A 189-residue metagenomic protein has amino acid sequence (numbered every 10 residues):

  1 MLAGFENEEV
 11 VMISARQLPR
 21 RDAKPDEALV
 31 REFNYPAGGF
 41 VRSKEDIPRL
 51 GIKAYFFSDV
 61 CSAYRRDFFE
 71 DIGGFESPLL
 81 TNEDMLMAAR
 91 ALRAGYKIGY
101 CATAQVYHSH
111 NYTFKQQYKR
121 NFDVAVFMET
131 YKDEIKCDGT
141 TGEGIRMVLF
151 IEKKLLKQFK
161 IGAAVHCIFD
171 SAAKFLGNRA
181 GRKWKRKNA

Functional and structural regions predicted by a protein language model:
M1-L29: Conserved donor NDP-sugar-binding/catalytic core segment of glycosyltransferases
A15-P19, E32-A54, E70: Short, flexible, basic/aromatic active-site loop/helix in glycosyltransferases
S43-D67, L80, K132: A recurrent flexible, glycine/aromatic-enriched loop bordering the glycosyltransferase active site that acts as
Y64, E83, C101: A conserved hydrophobic position in a structured secondary element of the catalytic/binding core that shapes
D67-D71, Q105: Short, well-ordered alpha-helical scaffold segment located in the soluble/lumenal catalytic or ligand-binding core
L80-M87: Acidic donor-binding loop at a coil-to-helix junction in glycosyltransferase catalytic cores that engages
A94-Y118, F127-K132: Active-site donor/metal-binding and catalytic loop motifs of nucleotide-sugar-dependent glycosylation enzymes
R120-V126, T130-A189: Non-catalytic, C-terminal membrane-associated alpha-helical segments of glycosyltransferases
